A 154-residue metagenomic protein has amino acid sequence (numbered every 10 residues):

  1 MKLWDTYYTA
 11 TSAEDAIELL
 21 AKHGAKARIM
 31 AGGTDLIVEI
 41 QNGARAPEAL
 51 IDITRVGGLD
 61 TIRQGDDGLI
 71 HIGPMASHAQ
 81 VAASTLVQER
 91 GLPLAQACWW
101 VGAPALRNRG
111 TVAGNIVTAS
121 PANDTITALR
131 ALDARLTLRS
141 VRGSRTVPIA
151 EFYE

Functional and structural regions predicted by a protein language model:
M1-E154: C-terminal structural segment of proteins
